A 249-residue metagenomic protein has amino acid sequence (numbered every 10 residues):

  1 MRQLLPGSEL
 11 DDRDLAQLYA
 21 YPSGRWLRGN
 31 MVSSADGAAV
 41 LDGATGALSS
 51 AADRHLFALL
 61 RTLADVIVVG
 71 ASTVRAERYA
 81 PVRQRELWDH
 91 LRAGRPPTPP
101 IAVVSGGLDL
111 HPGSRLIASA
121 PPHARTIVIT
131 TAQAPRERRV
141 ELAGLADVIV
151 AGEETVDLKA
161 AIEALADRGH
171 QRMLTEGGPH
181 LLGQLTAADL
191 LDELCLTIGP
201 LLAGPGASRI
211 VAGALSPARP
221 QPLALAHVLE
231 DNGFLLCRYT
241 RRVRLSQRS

Functional and structural regions predicted by a protein language model:
M1-S249: Enzymes that bind and transform nitrogen-containing heteroaromatic metabolites
